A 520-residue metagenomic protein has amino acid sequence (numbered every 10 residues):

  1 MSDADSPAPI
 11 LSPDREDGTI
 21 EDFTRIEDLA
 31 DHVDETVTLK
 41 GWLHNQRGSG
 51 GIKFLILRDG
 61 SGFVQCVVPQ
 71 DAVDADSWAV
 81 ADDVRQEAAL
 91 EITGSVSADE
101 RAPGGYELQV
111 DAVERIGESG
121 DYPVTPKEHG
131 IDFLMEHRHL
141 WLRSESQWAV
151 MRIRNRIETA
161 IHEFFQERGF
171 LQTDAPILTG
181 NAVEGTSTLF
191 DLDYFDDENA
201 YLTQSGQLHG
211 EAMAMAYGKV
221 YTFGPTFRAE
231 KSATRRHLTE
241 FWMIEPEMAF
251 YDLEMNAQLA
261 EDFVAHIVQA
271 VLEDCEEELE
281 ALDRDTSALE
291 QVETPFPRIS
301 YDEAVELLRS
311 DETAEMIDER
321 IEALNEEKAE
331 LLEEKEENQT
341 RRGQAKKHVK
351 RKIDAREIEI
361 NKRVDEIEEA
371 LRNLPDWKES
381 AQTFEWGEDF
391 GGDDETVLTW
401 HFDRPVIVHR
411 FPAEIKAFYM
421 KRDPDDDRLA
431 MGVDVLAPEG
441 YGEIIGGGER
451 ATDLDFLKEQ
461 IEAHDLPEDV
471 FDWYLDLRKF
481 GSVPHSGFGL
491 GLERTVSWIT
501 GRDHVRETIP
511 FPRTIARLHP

Functional and structural regions predicted by a protein language model:
M1-P520: Class II aminoacyl-tRNA synthetase catalytic cores and aaRS-like
